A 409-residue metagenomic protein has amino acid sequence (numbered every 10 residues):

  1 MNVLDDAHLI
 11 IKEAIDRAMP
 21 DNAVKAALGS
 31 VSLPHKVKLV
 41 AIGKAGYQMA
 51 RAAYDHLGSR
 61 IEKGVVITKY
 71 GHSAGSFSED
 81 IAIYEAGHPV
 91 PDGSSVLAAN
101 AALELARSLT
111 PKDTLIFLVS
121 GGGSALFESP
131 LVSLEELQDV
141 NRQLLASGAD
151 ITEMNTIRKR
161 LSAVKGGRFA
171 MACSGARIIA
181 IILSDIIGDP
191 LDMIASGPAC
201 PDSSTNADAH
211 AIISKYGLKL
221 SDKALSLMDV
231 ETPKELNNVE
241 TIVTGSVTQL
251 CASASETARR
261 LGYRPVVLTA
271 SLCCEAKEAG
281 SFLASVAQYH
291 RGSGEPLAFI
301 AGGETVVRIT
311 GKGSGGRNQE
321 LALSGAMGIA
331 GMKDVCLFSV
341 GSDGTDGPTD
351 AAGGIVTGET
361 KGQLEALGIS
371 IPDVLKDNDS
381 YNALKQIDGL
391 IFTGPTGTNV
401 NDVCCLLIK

Functional and structural regions predicted by a protein language model:
M1-V40, Q48-A52: An N-terminal, well-structured beta->alpha segment
A53-I61, S78-I83, L103-R107, P130-Q143 (+5 more regions): A glycine- and small-aliphatic-rich helix-loop capping segment at beta-alpha/alpha-beta transitions that lines
V66, Y70, E79-A82, F127-I181: Glycine/threonine-rich beta-strand-loop-alpha-helix active-site module that forms ligand/phosphate-binding
T68-K112, T152-E153, I157-R158: Glycine-rich oxoanion-binding loops at beta->alpha junctions
P130-I151, D202-G217, K312-L337: Gly/Ser/Thr-rich active-site loops/lids in small-molecule metabolic enzymes that frequently grip phosphoryl groups
I151-G217: A glycine/threonine-rich phosphate-anchoring loop and its flanking beta-alpha core in nucleotide/phosphate-binding
R158, I179, P201-F282, V286-Y289: Accessory alpha-helical/coil subdomains and C-terminal extensions that flank or cap enzyme catalytic cores
L323-K409: Internal helix-turn-beta structural module
